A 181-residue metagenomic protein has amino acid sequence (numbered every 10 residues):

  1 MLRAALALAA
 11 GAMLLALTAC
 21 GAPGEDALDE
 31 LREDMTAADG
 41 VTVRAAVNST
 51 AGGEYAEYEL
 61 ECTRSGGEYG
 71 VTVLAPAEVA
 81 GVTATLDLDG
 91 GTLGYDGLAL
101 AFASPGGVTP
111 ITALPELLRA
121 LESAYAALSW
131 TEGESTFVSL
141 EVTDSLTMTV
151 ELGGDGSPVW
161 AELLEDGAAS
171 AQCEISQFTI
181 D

Functional and structural regions predicted by a protein language model:
M1-A19: Sec-dependent bacterial lipoprotein signal peptides
A19-T63: N-terminal leader/targeting segments and the immediate start of mature chains
E33-M35, L60-R64, A84-T85, Y125-G133 (+1 more regions): Short, exposed beta-strand/loop patches in secreted or surface proteins that constitute
T36, V47-S49, L93-L146: Flexible, processing/modification-adjacent segments and terminal tails in exported/periplasmic/extracellular proteins
T42-A45, E57, A84-L88, E162-D166 (+1 more regions): Extended beta-sheet lipid-handling architectures
A51-G53, V79, T92, D181: Residue-level signal for secondary-structure boundary sites
E61-E116, A169-A171: An acidic-aromatic
A75, L128-D181: Gly/Pro-enriched, hydrophobic low-complexity segments that function as extracytoplasmic propeptides/linkers
